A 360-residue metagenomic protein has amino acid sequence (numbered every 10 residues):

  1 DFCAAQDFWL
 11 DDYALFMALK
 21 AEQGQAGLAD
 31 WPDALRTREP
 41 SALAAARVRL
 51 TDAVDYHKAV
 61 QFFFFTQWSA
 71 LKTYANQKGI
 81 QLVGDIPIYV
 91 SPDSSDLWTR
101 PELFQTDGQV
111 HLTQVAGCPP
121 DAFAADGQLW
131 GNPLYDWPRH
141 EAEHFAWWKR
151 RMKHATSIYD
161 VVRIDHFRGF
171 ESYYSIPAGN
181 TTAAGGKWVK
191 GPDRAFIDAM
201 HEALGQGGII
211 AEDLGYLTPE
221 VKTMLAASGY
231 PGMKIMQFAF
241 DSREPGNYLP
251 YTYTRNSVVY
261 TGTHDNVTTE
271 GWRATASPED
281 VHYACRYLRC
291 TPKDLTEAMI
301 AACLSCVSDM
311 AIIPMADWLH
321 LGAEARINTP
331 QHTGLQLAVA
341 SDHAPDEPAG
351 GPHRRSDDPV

Functional and structural regions predicted by a protein language model:
D1-F65, Y89-I312, A316-W318, Q331 (+1 more regions): Alpha-amylase-like alpha-glycosidases and glucanotransferases acting on alpha-linked glucans and related
H57, Q61-Y89: Conserved, well-ordered alpha-helix/loop/beta-strand core segments that scaffold catalytic motifs
H320-V360: Structured C-terminal cap/extension of enzyme domains
